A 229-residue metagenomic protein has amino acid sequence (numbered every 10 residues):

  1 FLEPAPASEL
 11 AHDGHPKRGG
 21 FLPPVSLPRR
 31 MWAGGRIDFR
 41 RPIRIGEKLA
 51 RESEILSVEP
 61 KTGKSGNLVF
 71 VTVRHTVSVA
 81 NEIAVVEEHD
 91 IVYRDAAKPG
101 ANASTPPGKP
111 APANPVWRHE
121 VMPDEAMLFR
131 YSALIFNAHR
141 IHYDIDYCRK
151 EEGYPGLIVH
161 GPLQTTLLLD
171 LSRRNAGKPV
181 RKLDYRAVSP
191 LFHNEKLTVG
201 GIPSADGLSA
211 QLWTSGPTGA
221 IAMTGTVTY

Functional and structural regions predicted by a protein language model:
F1, V79, I91-V159, R173: Catalytic strand-loop segment that frames the active site of acyl-thioester-processing enzymes
F1-K48: Hydrophobic, proline/glycine-rich low-complexity stretches
F1-P4, R30-W32, V77, V85 (+8 more regions): Bulky hydrophobic/aromatic packing residues
A7, R18-G19, P28-R29, G34-R36 (+6 more regions): Generic secondary-structure boundary/loop-capping signal
G14, P123-M127, Q164: Alpha-helical structural motif
R18-V25, S104-K109, L169-R173: Intrinsically disordered, low-complexity boundary segments flanking structured domains
W32-P123, L191-N194, T198-Y229: HotDog/MaoC-like acyl-thioester-processing domains
C148-D206, Q211-T226: Catalytic-pocket segment enriched in acidic/His residues
